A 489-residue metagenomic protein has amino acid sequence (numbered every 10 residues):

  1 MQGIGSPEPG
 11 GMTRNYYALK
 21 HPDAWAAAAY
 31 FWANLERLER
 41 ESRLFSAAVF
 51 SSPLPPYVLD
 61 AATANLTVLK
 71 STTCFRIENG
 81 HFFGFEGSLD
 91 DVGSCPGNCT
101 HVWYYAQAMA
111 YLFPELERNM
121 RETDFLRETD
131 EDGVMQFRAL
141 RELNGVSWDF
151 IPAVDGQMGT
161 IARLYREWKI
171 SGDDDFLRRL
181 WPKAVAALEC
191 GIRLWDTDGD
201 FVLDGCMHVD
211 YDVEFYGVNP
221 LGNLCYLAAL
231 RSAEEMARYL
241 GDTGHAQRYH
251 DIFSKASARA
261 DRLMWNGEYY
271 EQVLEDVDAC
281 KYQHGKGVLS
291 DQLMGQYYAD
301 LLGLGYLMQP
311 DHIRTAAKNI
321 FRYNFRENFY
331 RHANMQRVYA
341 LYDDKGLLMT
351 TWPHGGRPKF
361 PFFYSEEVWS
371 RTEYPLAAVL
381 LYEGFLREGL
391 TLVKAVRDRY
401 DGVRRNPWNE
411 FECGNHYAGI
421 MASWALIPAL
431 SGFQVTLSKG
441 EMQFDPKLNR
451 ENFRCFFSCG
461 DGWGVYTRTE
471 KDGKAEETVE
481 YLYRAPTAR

Functional and structural regions predicted by a protein language model:
M1, N219-G241, F253, S257 (+1 more regions): Extended amphipathic alpha-helical segments enriched in small hydrophobics
M1-W103, L116-R118, D174-F176, A237-R238 (+1 more regions): Acidic/polar, glycine-enriched structural segments that form the non-catalytic walls/loops of the carbohydrate-binding
Q2-S6, P114, I170-D173, Y239-D242 (+12 more regions): Short, well-ordered loop/turn and helix-capping segments at boundaries between secondary-structure elements and domains
F31, L35, S42, A184 (+2 more regions): Short amphipathic alpha-helical coiled-coil/interface segments
P55-D91, E115-I151, L194-V218, D261-W369 (+1 more regions): Extended glycan-interaction surfaces of carbohydrate-active proteins
G84, D90-A260: Substrate-binding cleft of carbohydrate-active enzyme catalytic domains
T100-L112, A153-Y165, P220-E234, S290-G303 (+3 more regions): Well-ordered alpha-helical segments within folded domains of soluble proteins
A340-D343, E366, E373-R489: Non-catalytic C-terminal accessory modules of carbohydrate-active enzymes
